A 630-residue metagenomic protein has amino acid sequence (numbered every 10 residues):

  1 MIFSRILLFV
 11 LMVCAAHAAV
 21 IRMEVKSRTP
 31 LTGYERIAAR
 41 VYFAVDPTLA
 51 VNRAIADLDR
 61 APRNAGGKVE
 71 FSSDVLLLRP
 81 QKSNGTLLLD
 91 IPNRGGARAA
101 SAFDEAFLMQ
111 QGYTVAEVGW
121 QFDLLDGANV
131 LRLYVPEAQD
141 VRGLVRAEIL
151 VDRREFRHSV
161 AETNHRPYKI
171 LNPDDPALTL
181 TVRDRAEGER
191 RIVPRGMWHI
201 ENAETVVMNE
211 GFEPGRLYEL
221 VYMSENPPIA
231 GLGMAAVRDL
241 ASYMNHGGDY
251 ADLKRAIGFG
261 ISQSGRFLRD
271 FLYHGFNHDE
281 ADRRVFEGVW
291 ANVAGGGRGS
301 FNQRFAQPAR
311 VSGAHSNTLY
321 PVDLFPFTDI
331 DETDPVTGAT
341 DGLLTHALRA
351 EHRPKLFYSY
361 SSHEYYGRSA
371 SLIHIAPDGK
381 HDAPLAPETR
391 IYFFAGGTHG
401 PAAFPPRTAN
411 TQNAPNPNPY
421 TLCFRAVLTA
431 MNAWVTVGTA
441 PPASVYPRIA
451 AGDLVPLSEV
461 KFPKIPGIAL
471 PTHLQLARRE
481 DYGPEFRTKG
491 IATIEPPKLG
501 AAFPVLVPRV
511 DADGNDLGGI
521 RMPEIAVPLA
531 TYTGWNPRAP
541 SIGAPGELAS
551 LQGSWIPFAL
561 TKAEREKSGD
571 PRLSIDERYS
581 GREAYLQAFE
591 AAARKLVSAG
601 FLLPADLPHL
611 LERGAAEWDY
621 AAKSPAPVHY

Functional and structural regions predicted by a protein language model:
M1-F3: N-terminal secretory signal peptides that target proteins for export/translocation
R5-A15: Bacterial N-terminal signal peptides
A19-Y630: C-terminal His-loop and adjacent cap/lid subdomain of alpha/beta-hydrolase
